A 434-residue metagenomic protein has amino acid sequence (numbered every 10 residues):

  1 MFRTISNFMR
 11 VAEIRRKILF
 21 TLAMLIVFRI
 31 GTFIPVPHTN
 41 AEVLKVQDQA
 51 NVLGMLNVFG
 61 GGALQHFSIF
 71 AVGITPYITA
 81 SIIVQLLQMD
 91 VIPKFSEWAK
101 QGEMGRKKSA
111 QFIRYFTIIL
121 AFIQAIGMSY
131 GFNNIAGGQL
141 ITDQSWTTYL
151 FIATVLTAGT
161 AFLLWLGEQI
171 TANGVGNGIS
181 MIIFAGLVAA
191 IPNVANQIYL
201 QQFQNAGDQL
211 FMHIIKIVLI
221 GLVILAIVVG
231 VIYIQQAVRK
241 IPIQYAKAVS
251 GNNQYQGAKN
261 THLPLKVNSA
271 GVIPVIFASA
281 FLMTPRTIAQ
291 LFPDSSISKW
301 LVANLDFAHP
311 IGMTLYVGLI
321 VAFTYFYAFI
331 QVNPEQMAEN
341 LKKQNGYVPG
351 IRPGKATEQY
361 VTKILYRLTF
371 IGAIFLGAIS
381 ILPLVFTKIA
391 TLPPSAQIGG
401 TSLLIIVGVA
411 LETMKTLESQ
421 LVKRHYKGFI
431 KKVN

Functional and structural regions predicted by a protein language model:
M1-E97, Q101-N434: N-terminal cationic and glycine-rich segments that engage phosphates or anionic surfaces
